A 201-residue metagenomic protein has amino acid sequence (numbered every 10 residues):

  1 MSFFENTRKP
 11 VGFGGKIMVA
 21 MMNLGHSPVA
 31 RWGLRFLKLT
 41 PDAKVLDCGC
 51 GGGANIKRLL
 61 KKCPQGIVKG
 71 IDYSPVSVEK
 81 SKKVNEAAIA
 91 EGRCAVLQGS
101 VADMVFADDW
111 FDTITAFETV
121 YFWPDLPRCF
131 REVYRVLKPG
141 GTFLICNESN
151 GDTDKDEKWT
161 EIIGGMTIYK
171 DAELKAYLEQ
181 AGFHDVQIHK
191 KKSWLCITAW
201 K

Functional and structural regions predicted by a protein language model:
P10-N23, T142-T198: C-terminal alpha-helical "lid/dimerization" subdomain adjacent to the S-adenosyl-L-methionine
L24-A43, R58: Conserved alpha-helix/loop element of class I SAM-dependent methyltransferases that forms part of the SAM/SAH-binding
L37-L39, K62-C63, A88, L137: A generic alpha-to-beta junction signature in SAM-dependent methyltransferases
D42, L137-T142: Short glycine-dipeptide loop
K44-D103: Class I SAM-dependent methyltransferase SAM/SAH-binding core
A102-T113: A short acidic, Gly/Pro-enriched loop at the edge of an enzyme's catalytic core that lines a small-molecule cofactor
T113-D125: A short SAM/SAH-binding and catalytic strip from SAM-dependent methyltransferases
P127-P139: A short glycine-rich, Lys/Arg-flanked "PGG" loop and its adjoining helix->strand segment in the class I
